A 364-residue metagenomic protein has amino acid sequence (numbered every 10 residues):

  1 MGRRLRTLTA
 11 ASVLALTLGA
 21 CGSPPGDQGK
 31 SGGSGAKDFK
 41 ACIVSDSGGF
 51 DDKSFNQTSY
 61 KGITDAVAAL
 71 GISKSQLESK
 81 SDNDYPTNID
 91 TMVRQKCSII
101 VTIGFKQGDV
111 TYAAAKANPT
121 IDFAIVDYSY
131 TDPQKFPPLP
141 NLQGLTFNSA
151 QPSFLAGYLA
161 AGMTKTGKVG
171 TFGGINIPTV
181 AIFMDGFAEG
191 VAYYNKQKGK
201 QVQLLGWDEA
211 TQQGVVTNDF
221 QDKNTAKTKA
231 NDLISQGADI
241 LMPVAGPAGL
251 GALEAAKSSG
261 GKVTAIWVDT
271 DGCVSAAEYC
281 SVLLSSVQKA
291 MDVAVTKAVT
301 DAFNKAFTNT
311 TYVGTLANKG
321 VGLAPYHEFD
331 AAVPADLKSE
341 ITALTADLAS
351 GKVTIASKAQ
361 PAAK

Functional and structural regions predicted by a protein language model:
M1-T9: Bacterial N-terminal signal peptides that target proteins for export
L16-A20: C-terminal motif of bacterial Sec signal peptides marking the signal peptidase cleavage site
S23-K364: A residue-level marker of the well-folded mature domains of exported/periplasmic proteins
